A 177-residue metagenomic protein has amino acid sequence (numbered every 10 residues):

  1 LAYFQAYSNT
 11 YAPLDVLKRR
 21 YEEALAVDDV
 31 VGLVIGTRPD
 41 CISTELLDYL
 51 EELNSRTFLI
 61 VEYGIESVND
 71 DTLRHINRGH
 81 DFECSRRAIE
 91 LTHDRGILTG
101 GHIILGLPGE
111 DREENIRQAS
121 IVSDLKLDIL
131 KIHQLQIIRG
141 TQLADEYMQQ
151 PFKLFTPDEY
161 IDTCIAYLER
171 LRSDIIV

Functional and structural regions predicted by a protein language model:
L1-H80, R87-A88, D94: Conserved SAM/AdoMet-binding glycine-rich loop
Y3-A6, I104, M148: Short linear capping/connector segments at secondary-structure termini
V16-Y21, T156-C164: Well-ordered, non-membrane alpha-helical segments in soluble/globular domains
V31, T57, Q150, D174-I175: Secondary-structure boundary/capping positions in well-ordered alpha/beta enzyme cores
E51-L53, H80, Q118-S120, M148-Q150: Short, hinge-like loop/turn segments at secondary-structure boundaries
D71-F82, E146-L154: Glycine-rich tight-turn/loop motif centered on a GG-T
E83-Q142, D158-I176: Conserved C-terminal portion of the radical SAM core fold that forms the substrate/S-adenosylmethionine-binding
